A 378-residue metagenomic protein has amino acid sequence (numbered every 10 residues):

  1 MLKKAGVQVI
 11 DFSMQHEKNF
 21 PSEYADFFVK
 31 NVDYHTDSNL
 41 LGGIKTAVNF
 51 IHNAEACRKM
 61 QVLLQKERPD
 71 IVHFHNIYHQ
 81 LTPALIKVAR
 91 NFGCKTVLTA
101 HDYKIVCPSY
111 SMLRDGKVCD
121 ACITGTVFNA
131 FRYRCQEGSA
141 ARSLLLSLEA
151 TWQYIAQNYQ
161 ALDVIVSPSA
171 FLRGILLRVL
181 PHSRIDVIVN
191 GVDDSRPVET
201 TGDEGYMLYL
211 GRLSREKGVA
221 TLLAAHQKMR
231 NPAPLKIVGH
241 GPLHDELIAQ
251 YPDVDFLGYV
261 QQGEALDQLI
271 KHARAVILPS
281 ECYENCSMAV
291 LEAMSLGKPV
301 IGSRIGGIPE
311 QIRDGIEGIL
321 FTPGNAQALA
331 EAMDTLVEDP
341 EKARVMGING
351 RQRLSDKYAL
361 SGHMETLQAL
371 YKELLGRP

Functional and structural regions predicted by a protein language model:
M1-N19, A25, Q61, Q65-E67 (+3 more regions): N-terminal subdomain of nucleotide-sugar transferases
Q15, F171, G191: Carbohydrate-associated surface elements
V166, V192, E199-K217, L223-R230 (+1 more regions): Conserved donor-binding/catalytic core segment of Leloir-type glycosyltransferases
G174-L177, H182-V187, G191-G205, P378: Acidic anion/phosphate-binding donor-loop and adjacent secondary structure in glycosyltransferase catalytic cores
H244-E264: Nucleotide-activated donor-binding/catalytic signature segment of Leloir-type glycosyltransferases, i.e., the conserved
K271-N285, K298: Acidic donor-binding loop of glycosyltransferase active sites
V290-L291, I305-G315, I319-L320: Short acidic/histidine- and often glycine-rich active-site loop of Leloir-type glycosyltransferases that engages
D314-G315, I319-A326, T335-E341: Conserved acidic donor-binding segment of nucleotide-sugar-dependent glycosyltransferases
